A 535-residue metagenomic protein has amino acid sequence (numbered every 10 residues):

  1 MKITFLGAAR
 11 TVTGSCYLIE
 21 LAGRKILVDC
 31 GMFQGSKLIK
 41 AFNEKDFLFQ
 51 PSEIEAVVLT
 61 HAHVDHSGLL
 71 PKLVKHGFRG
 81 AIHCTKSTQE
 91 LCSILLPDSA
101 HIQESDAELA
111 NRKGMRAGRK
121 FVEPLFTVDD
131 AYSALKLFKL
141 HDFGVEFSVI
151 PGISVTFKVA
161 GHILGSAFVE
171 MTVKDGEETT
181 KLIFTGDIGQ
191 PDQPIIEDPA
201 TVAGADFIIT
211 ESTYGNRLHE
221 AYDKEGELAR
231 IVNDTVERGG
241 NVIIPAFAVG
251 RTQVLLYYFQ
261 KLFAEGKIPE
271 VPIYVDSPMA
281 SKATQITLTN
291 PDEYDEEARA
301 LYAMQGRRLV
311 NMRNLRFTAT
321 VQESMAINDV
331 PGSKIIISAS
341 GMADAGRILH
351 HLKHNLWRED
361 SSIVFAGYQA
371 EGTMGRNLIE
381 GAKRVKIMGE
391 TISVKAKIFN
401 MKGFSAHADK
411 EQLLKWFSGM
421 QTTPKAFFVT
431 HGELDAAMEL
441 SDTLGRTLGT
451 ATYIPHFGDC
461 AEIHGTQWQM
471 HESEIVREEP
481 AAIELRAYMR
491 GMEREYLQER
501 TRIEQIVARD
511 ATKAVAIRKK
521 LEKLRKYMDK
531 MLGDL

Functional and structural regions predicted by a protein language model:
M1-S52, S133-E197, Q322, A326-D329 (+5 more regions): Core dinuclear metal-dependent hydrolase active-site scaffold
A9-T11, L21-G80, C84-K136, I188-E197 (+2 more regions): Pre-active-site segment of Zn-dependent metallo-hydrolases
C30, I54-H63, L70, I82-T85 (+12 more regions): Active-site neighborhood of phospho(di)ester-bond hydrolases with catalytic His/Asp-centered motifs
S52-I54, H76-R79, D234-I243, P269 (+3 more regions): Short, surface-exposed connector motifs at secondary-structure boundaries
S99-I163, P291-V330: Metallo-beta-lactamase
G161-S166, K174-D175, T179-A205, S212 (+3 more regions): Active-site-proximal loop/helix segments of hydrolase catalytic cores
H219-L301, T423-E478: Binuclear metal-ion centers of metallo-dependent hydrolases, dominated by the metallo-beta-lactamase
K261-A264, V310-L535: C-terminal regulatory/interaction regions
